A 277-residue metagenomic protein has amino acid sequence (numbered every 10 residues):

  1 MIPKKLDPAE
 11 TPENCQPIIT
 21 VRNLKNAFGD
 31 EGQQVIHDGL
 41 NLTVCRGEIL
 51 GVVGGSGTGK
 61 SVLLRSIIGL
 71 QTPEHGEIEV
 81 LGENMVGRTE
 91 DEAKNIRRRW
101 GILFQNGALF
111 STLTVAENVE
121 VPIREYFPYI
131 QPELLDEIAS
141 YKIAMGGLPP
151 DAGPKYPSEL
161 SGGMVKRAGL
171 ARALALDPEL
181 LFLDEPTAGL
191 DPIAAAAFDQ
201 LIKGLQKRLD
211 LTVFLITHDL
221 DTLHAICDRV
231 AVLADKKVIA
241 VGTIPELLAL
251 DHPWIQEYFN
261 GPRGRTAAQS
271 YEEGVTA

Functional and structural regions predicted by a protein language model:
V53-G55: The feature captures the beta-strand-to-loop junction immediately N-terminal to the Walker
I68: Helix-to-loop junction immediately C-terminal to a conserved catalytic motif
N84, P132-D151: Conserved ABC ATPase "signature" region
Y156-L160, M164: Conserved ABC ATPase signature
D177: Conserved catalytic motifs of ABC-family nucleotide-binding domains
L181-D184: Catalytic Walker B motif of ABC-type/P-loop ATPase nucleotide-binding domains
